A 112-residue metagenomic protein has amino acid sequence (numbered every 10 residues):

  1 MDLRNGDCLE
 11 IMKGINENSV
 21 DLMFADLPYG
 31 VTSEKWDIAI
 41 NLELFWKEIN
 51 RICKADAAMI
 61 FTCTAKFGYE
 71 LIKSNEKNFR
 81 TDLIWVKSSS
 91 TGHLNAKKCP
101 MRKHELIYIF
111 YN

Functional and structural regions predicted by a protein language model:
M1-N112: Core catalytic lobe of class I
